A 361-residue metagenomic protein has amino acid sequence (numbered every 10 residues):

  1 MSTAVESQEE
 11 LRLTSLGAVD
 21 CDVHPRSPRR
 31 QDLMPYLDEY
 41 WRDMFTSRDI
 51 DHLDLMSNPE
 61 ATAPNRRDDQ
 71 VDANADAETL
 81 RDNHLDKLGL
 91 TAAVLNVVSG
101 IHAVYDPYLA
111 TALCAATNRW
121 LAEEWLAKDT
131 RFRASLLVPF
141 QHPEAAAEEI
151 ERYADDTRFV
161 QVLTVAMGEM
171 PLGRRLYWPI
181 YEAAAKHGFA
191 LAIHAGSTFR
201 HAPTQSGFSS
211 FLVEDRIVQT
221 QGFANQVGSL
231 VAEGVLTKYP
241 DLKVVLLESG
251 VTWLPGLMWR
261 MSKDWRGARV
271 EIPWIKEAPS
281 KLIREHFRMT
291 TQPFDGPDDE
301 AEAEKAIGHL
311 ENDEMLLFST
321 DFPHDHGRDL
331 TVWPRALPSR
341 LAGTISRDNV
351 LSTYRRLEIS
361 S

Functional and structural regions predicted by a protein language model:
S2-V19, S27-A92, R119, E123-A127 (+7 more regions): Mid-to-C-terminal alpha-helical segments outside catalytic/metal-binding sites
A18, A63-Q70, D82-P107, R131-P139 (+1 more regions): Divalent metal-dependent hydrolysis catalytic cores, especially in the metallo-beta-lactamase
V19-C21, I193, L247, T320: Active-site flanking residues adjacent to catalytic metal/cofactor-binding acidic residues
Q31-D43, Y108-L113, A146, A202-F208 (+1 more regions): Aromatic- and acidic-residue-enriched segments that line the glycan-binding/catalytic groove of carbohydrate-active
V71-A75, H102-A103, P139-A146, G168-R175 (+2 more regions): Acidic-and-aromatic substrate-binding clefts and catalytic sites of carbohydrate-active enzymes
S99, F140-H142, A195-H201, F322-H324: Short glycine-enriched loops at secondary-structure junctions
G100-L126, E144-R152, M170, R174 (+1 more regions): Active-site loop-helix segments enriched in His/Asp/Glu that coordinate and activate a nucleophilic water at divalent
W125-R133, E149-E311, M315: Catalytic pocket-lining loop regions of alpha/beta-barrel enzymes, especially the amidohydrolase/enolase/GH5 lineages
